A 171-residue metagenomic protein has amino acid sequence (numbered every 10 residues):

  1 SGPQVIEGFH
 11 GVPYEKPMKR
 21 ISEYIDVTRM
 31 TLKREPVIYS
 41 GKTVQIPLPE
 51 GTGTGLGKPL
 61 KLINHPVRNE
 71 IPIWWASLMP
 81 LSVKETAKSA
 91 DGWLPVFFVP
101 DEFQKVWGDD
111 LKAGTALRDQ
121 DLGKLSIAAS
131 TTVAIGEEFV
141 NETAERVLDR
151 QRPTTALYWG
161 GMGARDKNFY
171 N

Functional and structural regions predicted by a protein language model:
S1, I73-A76, W93-P95, L125-T131: Hydrophobic faces of well-ordered beta-strands that scaffold small-molecule active sites in alpha/beta enzyme cores
S1-G2, K33: Beta-hairpin (beta-strand-turn-beta-strand) motif
G2-V12, K88-A90: Acidic/polar active-site rim loop that often engages polyanionic ligands
Q4-E7, S82, I135-E138: Short catalytic/ligand-binding loop motif for oxyanion handling, primarily in non-cytosolic enzymes, centered on
E7, K16, I46, L81-S82: Basic, gly/Ser/Thr/Pro-rich low-complexity segments located predominantly at protein N termini
G11-I21, E70-L78: Short N-terminal helix-initiation segments at or just after the protein's N-terminus
E15-N64, K105-V106, A113-N171: An alpha-helical appendage that flanks or caps ligand/catalytic pockets
V67-D110, G114-T115: Loop-centered beta-sheet repeat module
